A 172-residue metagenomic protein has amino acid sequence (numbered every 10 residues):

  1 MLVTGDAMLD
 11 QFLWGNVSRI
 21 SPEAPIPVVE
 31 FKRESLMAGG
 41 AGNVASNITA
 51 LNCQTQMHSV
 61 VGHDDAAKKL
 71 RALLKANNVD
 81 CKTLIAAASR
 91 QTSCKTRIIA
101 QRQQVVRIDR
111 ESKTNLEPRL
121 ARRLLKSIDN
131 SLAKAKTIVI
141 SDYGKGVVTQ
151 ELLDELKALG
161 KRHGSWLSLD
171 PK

Functional and structural regions predicted by a protein language model:
M1-S18, R33-K172: Ribokinase/PfkB-type carbohydrate-kinase core domain
R19-E23: Flexible glycine/proline-rich, aromatic-decorated loop/lid segments
P25-K32: Divalent-cation-assisted or electrostatically stabilized phosphate/pyrophosphate-binding catalytic cores
